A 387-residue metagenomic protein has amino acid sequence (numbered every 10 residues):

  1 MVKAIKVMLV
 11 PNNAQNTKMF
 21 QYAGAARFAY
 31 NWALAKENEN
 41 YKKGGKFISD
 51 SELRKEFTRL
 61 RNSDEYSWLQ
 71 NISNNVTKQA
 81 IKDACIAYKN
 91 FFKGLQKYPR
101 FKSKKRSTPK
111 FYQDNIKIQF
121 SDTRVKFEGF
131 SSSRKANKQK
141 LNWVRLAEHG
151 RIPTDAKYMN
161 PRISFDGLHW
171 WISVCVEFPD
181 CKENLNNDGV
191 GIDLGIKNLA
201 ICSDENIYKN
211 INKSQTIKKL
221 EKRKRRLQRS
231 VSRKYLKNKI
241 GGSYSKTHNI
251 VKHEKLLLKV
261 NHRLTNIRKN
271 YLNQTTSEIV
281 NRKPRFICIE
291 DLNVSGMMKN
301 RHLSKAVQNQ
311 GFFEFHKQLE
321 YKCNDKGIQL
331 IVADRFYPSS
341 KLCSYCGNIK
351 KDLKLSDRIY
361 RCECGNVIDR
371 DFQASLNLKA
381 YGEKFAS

Functional and structural regions predicted by a protein language model:
M1-T77: Gly/serine-rich nucleotide phosphate-binding loop at the start of the catalytic core of nucleotide/ADP-ribose-handling
K3, T154, F165-S387: Positively charged, helix-rich recognition surfaces that bind polyanionic ligands
A4-M8, W143, N160, G189: Well-ordered beta-strand positions in beta-sheet-rich domains
Y30-Y41, Y88-L95, N198, V231 (+1 more regions): A generic secondary-structure signal for well-formed alpha-helical elements
A33, A80-F91, F372-G382: Stable alpha-helical structural segments in soluble proteins, enriched in small hydrophobic residues
N38-K42, F92-K97, R285, C323-L330: Surface-exposed helix-capping loop/turn segments at secondary-structure junctions
E52-S164, H262: Acidic carboxylate diad motif detector
